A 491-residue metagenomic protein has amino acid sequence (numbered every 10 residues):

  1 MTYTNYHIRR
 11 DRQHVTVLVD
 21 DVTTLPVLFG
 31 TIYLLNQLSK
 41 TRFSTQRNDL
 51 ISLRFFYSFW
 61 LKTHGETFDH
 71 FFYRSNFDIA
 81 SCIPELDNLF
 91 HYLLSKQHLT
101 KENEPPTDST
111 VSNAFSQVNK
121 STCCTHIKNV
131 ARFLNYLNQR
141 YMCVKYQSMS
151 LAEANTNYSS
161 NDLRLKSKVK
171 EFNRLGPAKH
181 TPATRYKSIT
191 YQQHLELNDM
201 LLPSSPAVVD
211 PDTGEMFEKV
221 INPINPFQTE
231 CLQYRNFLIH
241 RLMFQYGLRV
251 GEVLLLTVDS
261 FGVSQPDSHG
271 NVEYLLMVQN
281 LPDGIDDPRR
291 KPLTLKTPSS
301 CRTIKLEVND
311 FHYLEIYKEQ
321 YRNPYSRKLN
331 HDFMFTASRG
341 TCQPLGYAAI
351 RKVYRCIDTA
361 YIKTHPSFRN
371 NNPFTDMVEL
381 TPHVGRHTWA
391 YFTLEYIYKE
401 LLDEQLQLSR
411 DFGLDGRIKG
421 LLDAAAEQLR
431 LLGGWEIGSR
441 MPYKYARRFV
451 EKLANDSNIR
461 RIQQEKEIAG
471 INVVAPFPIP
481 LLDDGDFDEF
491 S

Functional and structural regions predicted by a protein language model:
M1-Q147, R164, A424, Q428 (+1 more regions): Charge-rich, intrinsically disordered N-terminal extensions that act as flexible nucleic-acid engagement or regulatory
R140-V144, M243-V272: Short, charged phosphate-coordinating catalytic segments
P203-V250: Basic, Lys/Arg- and aromatic-enriched nucleic-acid-binding interface segment
V209, T213-E218, P223-N225, L256-I316 (+2 more regions): Conserved tyrosine-mediated DNA breakage-rejoining catalytic core shared by Y-recombinases
R290-E315, D332-D358, T375-H383: C-terminal catalytic core of Y-nucleophile DNA break-rejoin enzymes
Y347, H365-E427, G438-Y443: Short basic/aromatic active-site micro-motif
G420-A426, L432-I462: Catalytic-site neighborhood detector that most strongly recognizes the C-terminal catalytic loop/helix of tyrosine
L453-S491: C-terminal secondary-structure termini that scaffold catalytic or DNA-interacting sites
